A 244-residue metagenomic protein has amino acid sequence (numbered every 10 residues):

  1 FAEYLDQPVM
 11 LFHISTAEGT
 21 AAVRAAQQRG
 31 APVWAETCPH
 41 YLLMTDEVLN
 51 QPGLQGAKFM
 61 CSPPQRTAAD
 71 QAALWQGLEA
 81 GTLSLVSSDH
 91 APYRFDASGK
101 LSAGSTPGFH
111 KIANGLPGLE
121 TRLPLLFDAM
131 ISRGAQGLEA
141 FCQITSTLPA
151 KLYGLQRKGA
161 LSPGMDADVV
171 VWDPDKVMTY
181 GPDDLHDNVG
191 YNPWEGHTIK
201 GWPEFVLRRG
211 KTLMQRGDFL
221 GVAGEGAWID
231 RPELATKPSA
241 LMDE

Functional and structural regions predicted by a protein language model:
F1-V86: Histidine/acidic residue-rich metal-binding segments in metalloenzymes
E3-D6, G56-F59, P92-P174: His/Asp/Glu-enriched, well-ordered alpha-helical/loop segment that forms or immediately abuts the divalent-metal
V9, E36, D89, L126 (+1 more regions): Residue-level signal for inorganic ion chemistry
I14-E18, A69-A73, N114-T121, Q136 (+2 more regions): Conserved active-site and cofactor/substrate-binding residues in soluble primary-metabolism enzymes
S15, C38, A91-P92, V177: Catalytic metal-binding/acid-base residues of hydrolase active sites
K58-A69, K111-P117, N192-T198: A short acidic, glycine-rich active-site loop that binds or catalyzes chemistry on phosphate/adenosine moieties
K100-G104, G108, N114, P163-I229: C-terminal cap of metal-dependent C-N hydrolases
W228-E244: Short, solvent-exposed cationic patches
